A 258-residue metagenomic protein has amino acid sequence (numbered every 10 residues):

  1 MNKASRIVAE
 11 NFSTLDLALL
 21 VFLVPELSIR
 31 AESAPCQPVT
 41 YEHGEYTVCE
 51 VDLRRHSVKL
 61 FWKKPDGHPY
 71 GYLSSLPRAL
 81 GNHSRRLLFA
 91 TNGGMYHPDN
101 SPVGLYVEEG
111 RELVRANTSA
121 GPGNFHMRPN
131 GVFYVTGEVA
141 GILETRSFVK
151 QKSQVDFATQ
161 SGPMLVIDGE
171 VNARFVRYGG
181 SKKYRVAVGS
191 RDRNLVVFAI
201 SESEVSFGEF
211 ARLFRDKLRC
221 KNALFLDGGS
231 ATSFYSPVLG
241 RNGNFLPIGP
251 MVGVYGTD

Functional and structural regions predicted by a protein language model:
N2-L17: Bacterial N-terminal signal peptides that target proteins for export
T14-E26: Bacterial N-terminal signal peptides
I29-N124: Zymogen propeptides
K63-G67, R146-Q151, I200-E204: Short, solvent-exposed aromatic-acidic interface loops
R86-L87, R128-V132, G162, Y184-R185 (+2 more regions): Short, surface-exposed beta-edge/turn micro-motifs
A90-N92, A223-L226: Active-site neighborhood of phospho(di)ester-bond hydrolases with catalytic His/Asp-centered motifs
N100-F175: Active-site-adjacent helix-turn-beta-strand microarchitecture at beta-sheet edges that either contains or buttresses
S101-G123, R174-F225, A231-D258: Conserved, well-ordered active-site substructure
